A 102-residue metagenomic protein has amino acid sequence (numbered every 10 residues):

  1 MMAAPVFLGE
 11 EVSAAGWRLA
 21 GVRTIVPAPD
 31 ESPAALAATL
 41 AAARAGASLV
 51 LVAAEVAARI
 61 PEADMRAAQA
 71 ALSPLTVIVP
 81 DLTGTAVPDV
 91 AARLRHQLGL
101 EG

Functional and structural regions predicted by a protein language model:
M2-A35: N-terminal first-folded block
R18-A20, P61-A63, V87-V90: Short, well-ordered secondary-structure micro-motifs
R23-T24, A63, E101: Conserved mixed alpha/beta catalytic, RNA-binding, or beta-rich assembly cores of soluble enzyme, regulatory
T24-V52, A57: BRCT (BRCA1 C-terminal) domain core and associated BRCT-interaction motifs
L36-L40, D64, L94: A generic alpha-helix structural signal
R44-L75, L82: Mid-chain, well-packed structural core segment of small domains
R66-G102: C-terminal structural segments of small proteins and small subunits
